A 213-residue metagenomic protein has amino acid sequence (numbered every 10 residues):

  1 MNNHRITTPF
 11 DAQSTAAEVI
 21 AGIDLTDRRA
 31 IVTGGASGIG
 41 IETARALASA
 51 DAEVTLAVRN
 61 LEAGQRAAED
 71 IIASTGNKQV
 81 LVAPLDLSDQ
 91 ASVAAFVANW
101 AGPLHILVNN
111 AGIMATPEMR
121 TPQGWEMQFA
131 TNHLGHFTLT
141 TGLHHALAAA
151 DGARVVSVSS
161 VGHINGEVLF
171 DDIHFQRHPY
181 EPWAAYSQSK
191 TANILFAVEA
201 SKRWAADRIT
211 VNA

Functional and structural regions predicted by a protein language model:
H4, P9-A213: Rossmann-fold NAD(P)H-dependent dehydrogenase/reductase core
